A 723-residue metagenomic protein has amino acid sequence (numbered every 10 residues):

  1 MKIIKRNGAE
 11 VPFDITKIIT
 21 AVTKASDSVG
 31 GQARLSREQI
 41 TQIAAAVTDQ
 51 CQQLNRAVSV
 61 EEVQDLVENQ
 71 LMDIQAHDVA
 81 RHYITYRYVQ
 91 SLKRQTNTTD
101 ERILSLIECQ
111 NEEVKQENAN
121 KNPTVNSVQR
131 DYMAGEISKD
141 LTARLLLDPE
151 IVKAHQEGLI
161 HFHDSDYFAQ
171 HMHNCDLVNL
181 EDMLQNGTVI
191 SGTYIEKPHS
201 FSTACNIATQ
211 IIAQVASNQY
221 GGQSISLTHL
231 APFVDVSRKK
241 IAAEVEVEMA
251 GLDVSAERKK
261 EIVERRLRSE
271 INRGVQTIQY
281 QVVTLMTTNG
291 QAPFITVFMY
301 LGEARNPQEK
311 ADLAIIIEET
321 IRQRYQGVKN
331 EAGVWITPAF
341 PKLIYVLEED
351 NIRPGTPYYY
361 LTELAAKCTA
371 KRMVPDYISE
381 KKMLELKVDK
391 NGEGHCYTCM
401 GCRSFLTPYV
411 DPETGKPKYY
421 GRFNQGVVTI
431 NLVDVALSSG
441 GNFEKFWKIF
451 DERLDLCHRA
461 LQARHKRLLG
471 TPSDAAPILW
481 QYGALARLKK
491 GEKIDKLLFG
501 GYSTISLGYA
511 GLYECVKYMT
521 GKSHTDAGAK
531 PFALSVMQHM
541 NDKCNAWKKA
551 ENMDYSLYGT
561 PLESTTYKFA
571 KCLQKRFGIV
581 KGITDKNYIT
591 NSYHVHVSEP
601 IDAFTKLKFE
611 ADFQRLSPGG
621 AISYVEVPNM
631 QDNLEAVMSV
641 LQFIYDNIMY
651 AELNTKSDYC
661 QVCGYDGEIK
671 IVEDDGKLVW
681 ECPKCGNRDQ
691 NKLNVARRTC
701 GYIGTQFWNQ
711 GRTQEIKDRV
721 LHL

Functional and structural regions predicted by a protein language model:
M1-Q110, K717-H722: Charged, amphipathic alpha-helical regulatory modules used for macromolecular assembly or allosteric control
D14, A33, K677, T699-Y702: Conformational switch/transducer regions in large eukaryotic molecular machines and scaffolds
T23, H458, Q462, Y513-K517: Amphipathic, well-packed alpha-helical segments that form the structural scaffold of globular domains
V89-G501, K522, D526-R688, N694: Conserved catalytic cores of very large enzyme subunits
P232, M299, I505-Y518, Q538 (+1 more regions): Contiguous, well-ordered alpha-helical segments that form the cores/surfaces of helical PPI scaffolds
G686-L723: Long insertion/accessory domains within large nucleic-acid-processing enzymes
